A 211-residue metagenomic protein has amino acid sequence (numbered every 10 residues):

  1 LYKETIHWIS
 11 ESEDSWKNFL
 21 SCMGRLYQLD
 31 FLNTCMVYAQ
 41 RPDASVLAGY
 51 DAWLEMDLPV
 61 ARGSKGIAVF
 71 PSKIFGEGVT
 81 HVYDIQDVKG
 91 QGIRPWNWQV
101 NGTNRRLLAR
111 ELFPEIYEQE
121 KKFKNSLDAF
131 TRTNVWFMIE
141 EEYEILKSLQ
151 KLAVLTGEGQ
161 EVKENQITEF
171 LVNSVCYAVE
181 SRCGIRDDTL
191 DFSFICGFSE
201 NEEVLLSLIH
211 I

Functional and structural regions predicted by a protein language model:
L1-I209: N-terminal accessory/interface modules of nucleic-acid-binding and processing proteins
